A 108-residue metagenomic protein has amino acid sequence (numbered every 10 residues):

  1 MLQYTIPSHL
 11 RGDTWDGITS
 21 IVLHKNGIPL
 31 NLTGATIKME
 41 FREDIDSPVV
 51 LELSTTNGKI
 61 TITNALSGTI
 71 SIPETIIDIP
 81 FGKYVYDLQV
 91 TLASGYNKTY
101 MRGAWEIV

Functional and structural regions predicted by a protein language model:
M1-V108: Contiguous segments within soluble domain cores/interaction surfaces
